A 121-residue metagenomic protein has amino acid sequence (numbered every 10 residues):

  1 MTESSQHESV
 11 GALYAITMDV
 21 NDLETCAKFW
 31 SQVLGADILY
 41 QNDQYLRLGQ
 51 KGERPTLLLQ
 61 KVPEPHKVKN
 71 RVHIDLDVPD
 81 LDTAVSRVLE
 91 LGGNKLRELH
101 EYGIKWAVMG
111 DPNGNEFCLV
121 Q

Functional and structural regions predicted by a protein language model:
M1-A27, R54, V72, V120: N-terminal beta-strand motif that seeds the catalytic metal site of vicinal oxygen chelate
A15, L58, H73, D77 (+2 more regions): Conserved beta-strand segments that form the floor/walls of ligand-binding pockets within enzyme and binding domains
M18, L39, E98-H100: Short beta-strand-to-loop elements that line the ligand-binding cleft of bilobed periplasmic-binding protein-like
D19, Y45-R47, D75-D77: Catalytic beta/alpha-barrel core
L23, I74-N113: Vicinal oxygen chelate
W30, N113-F117: Short, glycine-anchored, charge-dense loop/turn motifs used at functional sites
Q32-I38, L91-K95: Conserved acetyl-CoA-binding loop of GNAT-fold acetyltransferases
A36-N70, E116-Q121: Conserved short beta-strand elements that form part of the metal-binding/catalytic scaffold of enzyme active sites
